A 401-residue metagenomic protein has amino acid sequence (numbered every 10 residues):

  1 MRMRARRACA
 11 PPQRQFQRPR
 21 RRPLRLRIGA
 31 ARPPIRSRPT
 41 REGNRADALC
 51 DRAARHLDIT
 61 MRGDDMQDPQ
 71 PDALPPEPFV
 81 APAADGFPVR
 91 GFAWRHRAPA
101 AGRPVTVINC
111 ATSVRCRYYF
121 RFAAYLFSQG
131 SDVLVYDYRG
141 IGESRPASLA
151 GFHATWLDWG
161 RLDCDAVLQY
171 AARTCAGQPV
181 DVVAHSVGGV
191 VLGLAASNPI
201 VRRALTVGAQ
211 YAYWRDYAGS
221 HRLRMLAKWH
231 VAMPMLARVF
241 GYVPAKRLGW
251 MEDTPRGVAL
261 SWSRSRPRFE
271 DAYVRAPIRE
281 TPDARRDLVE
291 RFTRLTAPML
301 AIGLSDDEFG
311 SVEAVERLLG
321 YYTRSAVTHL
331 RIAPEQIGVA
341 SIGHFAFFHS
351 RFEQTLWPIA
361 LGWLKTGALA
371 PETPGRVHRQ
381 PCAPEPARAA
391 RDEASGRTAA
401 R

Functional and structural regions predicted by a protein language model:
Q67-A93: N-terminal cap/lid segment of alpha/beta-hydrolase-fold proteins
A111-V114: Active-site glycine-rich loops that stabilize anionic/oxyanionic intermediates across multiple enzyme folds
C116-Y118, A123-A147: Conserved alpha/beta-hydrolase
H153-R173: Alpha/beta-hydrolase active-site loop
V183, V187-R275: Alpha/beta-hydrolase-fold enzymes
L295, A301-G303: Short beta-strand/loop motif that positions the catalytic acidic residue of the alpha/beta-hydrolase fold
A297, S311-Y321: Short alpha-helix in the alpha/beta-hydrolase fold that links the catalytic acid
A333-D392, G396-R397, R401: Catalytic active-site module of serine/aspartate enzymes centered on a nucleophile-bearing elbow/loop
